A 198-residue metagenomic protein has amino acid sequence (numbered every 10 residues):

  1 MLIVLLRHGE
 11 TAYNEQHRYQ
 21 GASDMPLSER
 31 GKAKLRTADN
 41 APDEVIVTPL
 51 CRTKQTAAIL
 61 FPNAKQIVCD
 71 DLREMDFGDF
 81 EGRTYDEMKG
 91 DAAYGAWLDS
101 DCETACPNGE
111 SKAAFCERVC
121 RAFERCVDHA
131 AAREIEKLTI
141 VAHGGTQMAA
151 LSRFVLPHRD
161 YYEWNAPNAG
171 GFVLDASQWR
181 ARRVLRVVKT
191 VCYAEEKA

Functional and structural regions predicted by a protein language model:
L2-A64: Active-site-proximal alpha-helix that buttresses catalytic centers in soluble enzyme cores
I3, E134-G144: Generic beta-sheet signal
T11, T146-Q147: Short active-site segment of divalent metal-dependent hydrolases/proteases that encodes the spacing between
N40-A41, C126-E136: Glycine-rich phosphate-binding loop signature in dinucleotide/nucleotide-binding domains
P42-D71, S152, D175-A198: Conserved histidine-centered catalytic loops in small-molecule metabolism enzymes
V47-T48, E117, V141-A142: Short beta-strand scaffold positions
L60-C120: Phosphate-handling substructures
P157-R183: Domain-level recognition of soluble alpha/beta enzyme cores, biased toward histidine phosphatases/phosphomutases
